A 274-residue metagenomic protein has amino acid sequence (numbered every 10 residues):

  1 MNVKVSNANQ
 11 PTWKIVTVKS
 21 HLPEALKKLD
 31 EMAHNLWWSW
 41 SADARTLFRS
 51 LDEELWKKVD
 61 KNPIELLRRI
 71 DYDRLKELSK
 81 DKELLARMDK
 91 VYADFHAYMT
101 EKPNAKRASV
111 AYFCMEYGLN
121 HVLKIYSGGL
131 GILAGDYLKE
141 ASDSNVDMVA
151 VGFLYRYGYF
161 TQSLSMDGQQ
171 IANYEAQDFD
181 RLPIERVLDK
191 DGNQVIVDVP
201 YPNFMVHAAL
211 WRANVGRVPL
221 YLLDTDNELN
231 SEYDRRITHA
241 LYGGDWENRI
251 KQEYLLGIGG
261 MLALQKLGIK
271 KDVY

Functional and structural regions predicted by a protein language model:
M1-Y274: Catalytic cores of carbohydrate-active enzymes across secretory and cytosolic contexts
